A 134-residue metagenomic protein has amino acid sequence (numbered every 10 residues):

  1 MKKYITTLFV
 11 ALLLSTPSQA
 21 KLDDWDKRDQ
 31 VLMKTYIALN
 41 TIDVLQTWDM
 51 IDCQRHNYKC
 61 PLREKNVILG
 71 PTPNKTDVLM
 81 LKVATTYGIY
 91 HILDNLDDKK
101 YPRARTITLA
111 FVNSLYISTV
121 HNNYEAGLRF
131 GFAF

Functional and structural regions predicted by a protein language model:
Y4-T16: Sec-dependent N-terminal signal peptides
K21-F134: Hydrophobic alpha-helical membrane segments
